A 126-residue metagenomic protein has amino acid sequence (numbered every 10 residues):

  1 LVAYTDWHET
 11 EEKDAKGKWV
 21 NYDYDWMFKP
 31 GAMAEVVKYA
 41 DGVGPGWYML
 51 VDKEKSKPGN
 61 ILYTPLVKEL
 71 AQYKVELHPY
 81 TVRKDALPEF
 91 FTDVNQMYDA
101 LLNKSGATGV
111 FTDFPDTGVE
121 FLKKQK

Functional and structural regions predicted by a protein language model:
L1-K126: Catalytic cores of phosphodiester-bond hydrolases, prominently lipid phosphodiesterases
